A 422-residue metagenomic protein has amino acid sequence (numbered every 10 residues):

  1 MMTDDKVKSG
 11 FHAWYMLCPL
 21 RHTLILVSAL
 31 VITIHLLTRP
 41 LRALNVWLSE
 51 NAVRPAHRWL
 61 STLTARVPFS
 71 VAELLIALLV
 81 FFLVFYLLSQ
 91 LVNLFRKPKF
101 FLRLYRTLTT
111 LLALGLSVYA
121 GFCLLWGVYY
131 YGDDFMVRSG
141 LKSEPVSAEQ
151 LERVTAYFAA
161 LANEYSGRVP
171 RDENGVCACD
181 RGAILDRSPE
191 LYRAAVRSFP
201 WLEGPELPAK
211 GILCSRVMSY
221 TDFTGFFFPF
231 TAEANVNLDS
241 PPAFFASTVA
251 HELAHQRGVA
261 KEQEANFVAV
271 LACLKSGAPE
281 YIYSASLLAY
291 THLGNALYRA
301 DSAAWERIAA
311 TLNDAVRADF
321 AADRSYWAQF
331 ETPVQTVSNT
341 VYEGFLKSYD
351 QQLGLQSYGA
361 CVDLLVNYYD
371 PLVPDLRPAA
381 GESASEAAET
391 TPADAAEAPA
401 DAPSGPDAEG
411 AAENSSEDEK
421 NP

Functional and structural regions predicted by a protein language model:
F11-Y15, L88-L112: Cytoplasmic juxtamembrane regions at transmembrane-helix boundaries
A29-N93: Membrane-embedded alpha-helical segments of integral membrane proteins
P68, S247-V259, Q263-N266, V270: Active-site recognition of the HExxH zinc-binding catalytic motif
V84-L88, L104-M136: Transmembrane alpha-helices and immediately adjacent membrane-cytoplasm interface residues in multi-pass integral
G127-R197: Membrane-interface segments at or immediately adjacent to transmembrane helices that form the boundary between
V169-L238, P242: Auxiliary, metal-adjacent structural segments of Zn-dependent hydrolase domains
A260-A304: Post-HExxH zinc-binding segment in Zn-dependent metallohydrolases
A315-D401, E409, E413-P422: Pan-zinc metallopeptidase signature
